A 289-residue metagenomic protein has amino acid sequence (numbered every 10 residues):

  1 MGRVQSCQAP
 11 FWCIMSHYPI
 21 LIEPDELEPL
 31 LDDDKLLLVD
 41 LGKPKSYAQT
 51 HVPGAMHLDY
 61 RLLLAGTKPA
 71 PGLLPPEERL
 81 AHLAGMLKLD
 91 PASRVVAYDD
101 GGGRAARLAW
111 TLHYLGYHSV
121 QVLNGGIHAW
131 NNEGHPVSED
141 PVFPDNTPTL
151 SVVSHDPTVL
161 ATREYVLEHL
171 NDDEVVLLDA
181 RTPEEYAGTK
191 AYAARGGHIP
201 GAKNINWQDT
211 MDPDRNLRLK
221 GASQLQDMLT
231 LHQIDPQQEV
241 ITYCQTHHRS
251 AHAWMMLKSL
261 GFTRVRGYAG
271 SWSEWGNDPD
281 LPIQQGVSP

Functional and structural regions predicted by a protein language model:
Q5-Q8: Low-complexity, intrinsically disordered or signal/transmembrane-proximal segments
P10-Q49, N124-A194, I283, S288-P289: Flexible, polar/low-complexity N-terminal or interdomain linker segments that lie immediately upstream of folded
A65-V95, W207-V240: Helix-loop module immediately N-terminal to the HCX5R catalytic loop in PTP-like cysteine phosphatase domains
K68-H169, T189-K190, G197, R249-R266 (+1 more regions): Thiolate-centered catalytic microenvironments shared by cysteine-dependent enzyme domains
N171, L177-K220, M228: A mid-sequence, solvent-exposed acidic-amphipathic segment
R266-P289: Cysteine-dependent PTP/DSP-like catalytic domain, specifically the C-terminal lobe
